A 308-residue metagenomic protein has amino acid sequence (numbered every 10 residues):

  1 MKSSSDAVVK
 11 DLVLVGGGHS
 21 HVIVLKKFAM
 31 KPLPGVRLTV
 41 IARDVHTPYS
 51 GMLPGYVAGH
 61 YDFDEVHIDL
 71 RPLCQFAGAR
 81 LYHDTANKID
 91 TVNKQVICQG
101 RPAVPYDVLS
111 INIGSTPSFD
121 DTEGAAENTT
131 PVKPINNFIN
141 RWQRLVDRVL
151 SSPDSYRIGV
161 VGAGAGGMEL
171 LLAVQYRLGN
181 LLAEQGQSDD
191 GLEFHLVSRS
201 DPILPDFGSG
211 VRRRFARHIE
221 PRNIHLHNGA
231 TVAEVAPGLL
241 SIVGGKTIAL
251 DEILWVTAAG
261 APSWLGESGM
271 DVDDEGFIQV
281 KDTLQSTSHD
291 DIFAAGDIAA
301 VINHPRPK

Functional and structural regions predicted by a protein language model:
M1-V9, G78-G159, L254: FAD-binding core/adjacent interface of flavoenzyme oxidoreductases
K2-R80, E169-D206: Beta1-alpha1 glycine-rich phosphate/pyrophosphate-binding loop at the start of Rossmann-like nucleotide-binding domains
G17, G100, I113-G114, G244 (+1 more regions): Glycine-rich, N-terminal phosphate-binding loop of Rossmann-like dinucleotide-binding domains
S20, G114-P117, L171, A259-A261: Short glycine-rich anion-binding loops that position phosphate/pyrophosphate groups of nucleotides and phosphorylated
T47-S50, S118-D121, S263-W264, V301-N303: Short acidic/His/Gly/Ser-rich catalytic and metal-binding motifs that mark active-site loops of diverse hydrolases
L81-K88, Y176-K281, S288: A Rossmann-like FAD-binding core segment of flavoenzymes
E127-S152, S241, T247-K308: FAD-site-proximal beta/loop scaffold in flavoenzymes
